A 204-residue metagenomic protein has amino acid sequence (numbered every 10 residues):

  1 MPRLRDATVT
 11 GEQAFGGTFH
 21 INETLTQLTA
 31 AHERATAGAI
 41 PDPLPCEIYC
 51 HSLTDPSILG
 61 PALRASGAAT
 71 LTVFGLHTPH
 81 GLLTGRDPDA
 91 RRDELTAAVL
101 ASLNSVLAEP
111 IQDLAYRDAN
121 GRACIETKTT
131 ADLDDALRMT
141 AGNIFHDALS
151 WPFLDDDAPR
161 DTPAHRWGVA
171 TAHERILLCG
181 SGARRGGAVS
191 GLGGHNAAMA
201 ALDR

Functional and structural regions predicted by a protein language model:
M1-D6, P79, S105, E109 (+1 more regions): Short, well-ordered loop/turn and helix-capping segments at boundaries between secondary-structure elements and domains
M1-L63, G168: Mid-domain catalytic core of redox enzymes that form a hydrophobic substrate pocket/lid adjacent to a catalytic redox
P2, V9, A14, L63-V99: Conserved FAD/dinucleotide-binding core of flavoprotein oxidoreductases
L4-R5, H32-P43, D87-D135: Flavin-binding catalytic cores
R5-T8, D55-S57, P79-L82, R184-G187: Flexible loop/turn segments at secondary-structure boundaries
P43-Y49, E109-R184: A glycine-rich dinucleotide-binding beta-alpha-beta segment and adjacent secondary-structure elements that constitute
V73, L103, I176, G180 (+1 more regions): Hydrophobic, well-ordered secondary-structure elements that form the walls of internal hydrophobic environments
A164, S181-D203: A conserved FAD-binding loop/helix module that cradles the flavin
